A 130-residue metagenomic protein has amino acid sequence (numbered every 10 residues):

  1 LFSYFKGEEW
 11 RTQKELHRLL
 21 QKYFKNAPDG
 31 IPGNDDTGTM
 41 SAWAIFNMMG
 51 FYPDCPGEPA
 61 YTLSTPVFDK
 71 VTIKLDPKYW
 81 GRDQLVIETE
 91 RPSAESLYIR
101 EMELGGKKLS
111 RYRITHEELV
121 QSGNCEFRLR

Functional and structural regions predicted by a protein language model:
L1-R130: Non-catalytic C-terminal accessory modules of carbohydrate-active enzymes
